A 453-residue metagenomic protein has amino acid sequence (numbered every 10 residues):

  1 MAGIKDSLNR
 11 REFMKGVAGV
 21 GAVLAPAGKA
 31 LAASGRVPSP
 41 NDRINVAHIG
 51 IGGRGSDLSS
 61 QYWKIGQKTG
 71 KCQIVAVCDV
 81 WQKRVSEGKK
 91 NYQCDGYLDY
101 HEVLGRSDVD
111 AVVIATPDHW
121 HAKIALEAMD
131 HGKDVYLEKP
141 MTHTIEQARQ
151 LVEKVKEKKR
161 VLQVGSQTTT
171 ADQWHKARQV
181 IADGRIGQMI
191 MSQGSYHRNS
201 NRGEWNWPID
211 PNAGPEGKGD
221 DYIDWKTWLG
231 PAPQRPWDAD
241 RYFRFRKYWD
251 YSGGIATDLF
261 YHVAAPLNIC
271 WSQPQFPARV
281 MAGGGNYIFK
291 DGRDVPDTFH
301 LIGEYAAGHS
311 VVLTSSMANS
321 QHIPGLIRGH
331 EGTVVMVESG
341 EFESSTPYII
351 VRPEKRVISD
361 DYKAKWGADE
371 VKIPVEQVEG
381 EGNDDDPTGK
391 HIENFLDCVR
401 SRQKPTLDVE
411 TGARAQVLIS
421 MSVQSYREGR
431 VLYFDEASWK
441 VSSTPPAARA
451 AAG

Functional and structural regions predicted by a protein language model:
A2-L137, H143-V161, A451-G453: N-terminal glycine-/serine-/threonine-rich beta1-alpha1-beta2 phosphate-ribose binding loop of Rossmann-like
M14, W63, K89, H101-L104 (+11 more regions): Non-transmembrane alpha-helical segments in soluble domains of secreted/periplasmic/extracellular proteins
G16-V20, A25, L31, D57 (+5 more regions): C-terminal helical cap and adjacent loop that interface with cofactors, partners, or active-site loops
G50-G55, K158-Q163, T168-M281, N286-G292 (+2 more regions): Predominantly a Rossmann-like dinucleotide-binding segment in NAD(P)-dependent oxidoreductases
W81, P117-H121, M141-H143, A148 (+3 more regions): Short, solvent-exposed turn/loop segments enriched in Gly/Ser/Thr/Pro and often Arg
I114, V135-E138, L162-S166, V312-T314 (+1 more regions): Short catalytic-loop micro-motif centered on adjacent basic/acidic residues
K139, G184, R402: Conserved G/P- and acidic residue-centered "switch" motifs that form tight phosphate/ATP-binding loops in soluble
A306-G308, E331: Glycine-centered tight beta-turn/hairpin loop motif at sheet-sheet or coil-to-beta transitions
